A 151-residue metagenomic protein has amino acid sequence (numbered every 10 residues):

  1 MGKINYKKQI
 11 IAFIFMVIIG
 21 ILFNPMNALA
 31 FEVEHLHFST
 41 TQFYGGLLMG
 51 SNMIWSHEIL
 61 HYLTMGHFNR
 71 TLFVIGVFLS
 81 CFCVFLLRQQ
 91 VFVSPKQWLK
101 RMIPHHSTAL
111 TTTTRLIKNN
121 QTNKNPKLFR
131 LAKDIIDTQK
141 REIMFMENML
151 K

Functional and structural regions predicted by a protein language model:
M1-K151: His/Met- and acidic-residue-enriched segments that coordinate or traffic transition-metal cofactors and support
